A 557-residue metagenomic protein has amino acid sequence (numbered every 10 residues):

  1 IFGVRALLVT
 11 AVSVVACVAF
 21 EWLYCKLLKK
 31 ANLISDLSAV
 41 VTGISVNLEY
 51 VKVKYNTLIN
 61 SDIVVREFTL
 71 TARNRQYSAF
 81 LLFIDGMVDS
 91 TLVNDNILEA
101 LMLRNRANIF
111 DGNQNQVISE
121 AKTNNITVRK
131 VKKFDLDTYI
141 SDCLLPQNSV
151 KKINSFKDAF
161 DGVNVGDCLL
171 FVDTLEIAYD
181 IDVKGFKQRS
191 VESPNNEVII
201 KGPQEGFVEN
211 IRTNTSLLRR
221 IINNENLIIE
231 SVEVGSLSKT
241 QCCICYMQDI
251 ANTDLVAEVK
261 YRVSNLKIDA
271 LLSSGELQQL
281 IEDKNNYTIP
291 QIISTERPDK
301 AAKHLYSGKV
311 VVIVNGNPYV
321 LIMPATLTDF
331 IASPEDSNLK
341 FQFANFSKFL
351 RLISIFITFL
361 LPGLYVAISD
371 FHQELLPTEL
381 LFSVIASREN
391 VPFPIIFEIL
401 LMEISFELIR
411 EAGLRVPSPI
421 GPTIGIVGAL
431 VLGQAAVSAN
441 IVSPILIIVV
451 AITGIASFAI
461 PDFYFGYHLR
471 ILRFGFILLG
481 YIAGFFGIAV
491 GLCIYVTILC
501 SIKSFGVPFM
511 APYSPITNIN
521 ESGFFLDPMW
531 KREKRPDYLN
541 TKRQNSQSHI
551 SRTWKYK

Functional and structural regions predicted by a protein language model:
F2-A11, F341, N345-L352, R388 (+6 more regions): Hydrophobic, aromatic-rich alpha-helical transmembrane segments and their membrane-interface anchor motifs
F2-L360, T378, I498-K557: Membrane-embedded alpha-helical signal segments
I181, R189, V198, E205 (+12 more regions): Flexible, active-site-adjacent loop/turn segments at secondary-structure boundaries
A344-E411: Core alpha-helical transmembrane segments of integral membrane proteins
L364, L380, P392-K557: Generic detector of multi-pass transmembrane helix bundles and their immediately adjacent loops in polytopic membrane
